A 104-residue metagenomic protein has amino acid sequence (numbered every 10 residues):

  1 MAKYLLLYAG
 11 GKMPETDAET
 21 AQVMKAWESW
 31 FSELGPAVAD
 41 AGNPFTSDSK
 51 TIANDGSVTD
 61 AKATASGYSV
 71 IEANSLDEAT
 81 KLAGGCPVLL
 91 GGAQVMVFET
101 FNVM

Functional and structural regions predicted by a protein language model:
M1-M104: Conserved, structured core segments of small domains
